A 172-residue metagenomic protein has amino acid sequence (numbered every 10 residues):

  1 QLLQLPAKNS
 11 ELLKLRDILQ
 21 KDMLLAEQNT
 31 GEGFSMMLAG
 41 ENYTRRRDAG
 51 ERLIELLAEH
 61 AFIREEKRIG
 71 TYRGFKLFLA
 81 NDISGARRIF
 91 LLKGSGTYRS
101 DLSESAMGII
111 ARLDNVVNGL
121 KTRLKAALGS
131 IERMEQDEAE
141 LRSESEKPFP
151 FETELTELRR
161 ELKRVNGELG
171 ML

Functional and structural regions predicted by a protein language model:
Q1, L56-L172: Mid-to-C-terminal oligomerization/interaction "stalk" domains of large proteins
Q1-Y43: C-terminal accessory region of SF2 helicases/translocases
E27-R68: A non-catalytic, extended alpha-helical scaffold characteristic of dynamin-superfamily P-loop GTPases
